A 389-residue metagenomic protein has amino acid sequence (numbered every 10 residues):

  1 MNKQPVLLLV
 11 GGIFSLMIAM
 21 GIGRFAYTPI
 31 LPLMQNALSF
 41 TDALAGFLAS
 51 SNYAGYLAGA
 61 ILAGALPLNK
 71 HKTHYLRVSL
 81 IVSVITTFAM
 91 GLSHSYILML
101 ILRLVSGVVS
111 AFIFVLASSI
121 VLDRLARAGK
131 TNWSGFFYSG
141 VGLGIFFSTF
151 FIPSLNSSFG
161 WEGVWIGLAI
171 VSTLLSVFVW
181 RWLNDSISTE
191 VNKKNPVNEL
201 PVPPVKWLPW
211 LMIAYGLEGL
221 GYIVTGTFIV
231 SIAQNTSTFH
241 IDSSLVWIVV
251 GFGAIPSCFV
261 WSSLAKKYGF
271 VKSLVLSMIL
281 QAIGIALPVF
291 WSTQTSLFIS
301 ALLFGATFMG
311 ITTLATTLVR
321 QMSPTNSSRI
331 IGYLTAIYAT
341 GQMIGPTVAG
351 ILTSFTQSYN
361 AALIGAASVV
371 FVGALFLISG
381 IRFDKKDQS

Functional and structural regions predicted by a protein language model:
T28, W207-I248: Extracytoplasmic gate region of multi-pass secondary transporters
S39, L92-I97, W291-S292: Helix-breaking motifs and short loop linkers at transmembrane-helix boundaries and internal kinks in secondary membrane
G59-H71, S257-G269, T353: Helix-to-loop junctions at the C-terminal end of transmembrane segments in multipass secondary transporters
T86, I97-V105, T295-L303: Paired small-residue
L102-G140: Cytoplasmic helix-loop-helix junction between adjacent transmembrane helices in 12-TM secondary transporters
R127-N184: Helix-loop-helix hairpin linking two adjacent transmembrane segments in secondary transporters
V271-A315: C-terminal transmembrane helical hairpin of 12-TM major facilitator-type secondary transporters
M322-S358, A366: A late C-terminal transmembrane helix in Major Facilitator Superfamily
